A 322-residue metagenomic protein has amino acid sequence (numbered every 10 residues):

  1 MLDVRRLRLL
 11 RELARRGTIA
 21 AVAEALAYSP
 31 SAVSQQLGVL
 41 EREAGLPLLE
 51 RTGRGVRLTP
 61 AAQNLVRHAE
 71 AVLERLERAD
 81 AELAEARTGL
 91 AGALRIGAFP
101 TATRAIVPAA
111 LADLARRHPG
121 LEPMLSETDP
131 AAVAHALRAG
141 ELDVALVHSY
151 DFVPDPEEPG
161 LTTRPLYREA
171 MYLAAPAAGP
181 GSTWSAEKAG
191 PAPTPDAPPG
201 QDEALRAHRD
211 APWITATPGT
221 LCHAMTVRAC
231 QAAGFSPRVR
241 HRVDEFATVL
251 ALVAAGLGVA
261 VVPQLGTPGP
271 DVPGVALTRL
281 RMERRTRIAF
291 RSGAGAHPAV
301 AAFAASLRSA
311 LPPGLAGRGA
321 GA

Functional and structural regions predicted by a protein language model:
L7, E43-A44, L65-R87: Alpha-helical linker/hinge and terminal dimerization helices associated with HTH transcriptional regulators
E12-S29: Short helix-boundary/capping micro-motifs
E41-L58: A short LG(V/I)-centered, amphipathic sequence patch enriched for acidic residue(s) preceding the LG motif
A91-P154, E158, V243: Central regulatory/effector-binding core of bacterial HTH transcription factors
D129-A134, R138-L142, H148, T215-P273: Hydrophobic hinge/microswitch elements
H148, G181-E187, P193-A233, A296-A305 (+2 more regions): Secondary-structure junction motif
D155-P165, E169, A247-G295: Beta-alpha-beta core module
G274-A322: A late-sequence structural motif
